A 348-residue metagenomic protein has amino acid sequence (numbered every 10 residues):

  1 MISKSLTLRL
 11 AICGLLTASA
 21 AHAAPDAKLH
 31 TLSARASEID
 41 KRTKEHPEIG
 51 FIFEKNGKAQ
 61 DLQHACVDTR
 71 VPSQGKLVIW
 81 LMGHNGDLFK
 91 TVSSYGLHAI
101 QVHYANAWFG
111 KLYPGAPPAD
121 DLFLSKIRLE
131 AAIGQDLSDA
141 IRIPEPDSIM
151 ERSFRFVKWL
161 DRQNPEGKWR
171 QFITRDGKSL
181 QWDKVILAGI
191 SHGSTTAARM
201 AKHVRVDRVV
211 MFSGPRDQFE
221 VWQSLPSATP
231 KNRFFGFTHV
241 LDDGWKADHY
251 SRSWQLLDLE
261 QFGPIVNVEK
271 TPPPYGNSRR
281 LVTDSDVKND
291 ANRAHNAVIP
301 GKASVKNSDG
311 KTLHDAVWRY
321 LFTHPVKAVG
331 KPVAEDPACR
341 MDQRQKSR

Functional and structural regions predicted by a protein language model:
P25-T69: N-terminal cap/lid segment of alpha/beta-hydrolase-fold proteins
Q74-G83: Short beta-strand element of the alpha/beta-hydrolase
L97-L112: Conserved alpha/beta-hydrolase
D121-G177: Alpha/beta-hydrolase active-site loop
R175-A188: Alpha/beta-hydrolase fold nucleophile elbow
A188-G193, A197: Gly/Ala-rich beta-loop-alpha elbow adjacent to hydrolase catalytic centers
D207-K302: The feature captures the conserved acid-bearing segment of alpha/beta-hydrolase catalytic domains
N292-K346: Catalytic active-site module of serine/aspartate enzymes centered on a nucleophile-bearing elbow/loop
